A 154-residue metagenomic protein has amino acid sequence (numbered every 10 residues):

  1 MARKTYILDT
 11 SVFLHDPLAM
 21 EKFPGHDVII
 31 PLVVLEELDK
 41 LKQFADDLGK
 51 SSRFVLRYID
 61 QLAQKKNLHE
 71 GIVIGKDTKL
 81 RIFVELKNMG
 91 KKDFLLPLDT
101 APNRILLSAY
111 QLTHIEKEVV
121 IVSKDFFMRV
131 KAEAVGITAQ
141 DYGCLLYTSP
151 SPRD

Functional and structural regions predicted by a protein language model:
M1-D77: Domain-level signal for Mg2+-assisted phosphodiester chemistry and nucleotide/NA-binding surfaces in nucleic-acid
L8, V122-S123: Short beta-strand scaffold positions
P17-M20, M128-V135: Short active-site loop/helix that positions an aromatic residue
V28-I30, T138-L145: Short hydrophobic/aromatic-enriched beta-strand-loop microsegments
V33, K87-M89, K124-F127, C144-L145: Short, ordered loop/turn segments at secondary-structure junctions
L80-A101: Glycine-rich phosphate-binding "P-loop"
P97-K117: Acidic, metal-associated active-site segment
Y147-D154: Conserved small/polar residues in nucleotide/adenosyl-binding loops
